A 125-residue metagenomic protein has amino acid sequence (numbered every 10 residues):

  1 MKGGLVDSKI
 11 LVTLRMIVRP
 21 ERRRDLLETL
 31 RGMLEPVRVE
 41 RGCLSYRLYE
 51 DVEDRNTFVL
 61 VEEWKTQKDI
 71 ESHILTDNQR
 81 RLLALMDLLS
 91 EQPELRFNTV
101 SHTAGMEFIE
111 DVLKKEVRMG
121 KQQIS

Functional and structural regions predicted by a protein language model:
K2-S8, Y49-D54, L83-S125: Glycine-rich beta-strand-turn "strand-cap" elements at beta-sheet edges
L5, G32-L44, E63-N98: An amphipathic, aromatic/His-enriched active-site/gating alpha helix that lines ligand/cofactor pockets
I10-I17, R47-I74: Short, well-ordered beta-strand segments in beta-rich or mixed alpha/beta enzyme and ligand-binding folds
I17-R24: Short, surface-exposed ligand-recognition loops at beta-strand->loop->(often short) alpha-helix junctions that present
R24, K68, T103-G105: Residue-level signal for secondary-structure boundary sites
D25-T29: Short amphipathic alpha-helical coupling segments at ligand-binding clamshell hinges and other catalytic/signaling
